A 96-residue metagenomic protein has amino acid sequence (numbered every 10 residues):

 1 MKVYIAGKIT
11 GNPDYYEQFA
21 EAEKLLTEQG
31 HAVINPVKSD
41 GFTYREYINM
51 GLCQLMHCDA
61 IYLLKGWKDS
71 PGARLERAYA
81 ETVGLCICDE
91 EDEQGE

Functional and structural regions predicted by a protein language model:
M1-E96: Conserved catalytic or regulatory cores that recognize and/or transform ribose-phosphate-containing ligands
